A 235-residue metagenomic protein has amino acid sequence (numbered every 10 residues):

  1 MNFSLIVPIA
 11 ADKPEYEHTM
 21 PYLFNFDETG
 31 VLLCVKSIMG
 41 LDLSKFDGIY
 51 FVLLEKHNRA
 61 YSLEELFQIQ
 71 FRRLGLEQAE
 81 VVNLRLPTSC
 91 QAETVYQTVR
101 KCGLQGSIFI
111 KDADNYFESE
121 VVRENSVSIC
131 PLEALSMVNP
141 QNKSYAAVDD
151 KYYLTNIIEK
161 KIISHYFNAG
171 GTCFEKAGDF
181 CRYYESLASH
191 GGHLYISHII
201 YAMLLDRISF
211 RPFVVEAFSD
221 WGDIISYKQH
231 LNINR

Functional and structural regions predicted by a protein language model:
M1-E15, F26-G106: Conserved N-terminal catalytic core of the sugar/cofactor nucleotidyltransferase
T19-F26, A188: Short glycine-enriched, charge-decorated loop/helix-capping segments at active-site entrances that position
L23, V81, F210-P212: Conserved beta-strand scaffold positions in the cores of enzyme catalytic domains, especially in NTP/NDP-utilizing
Q70-L76, A146-D149, A202-L204: Short, conserved catalytic or adaptor-binding loops enriched in Gly and charged residues
E93-K101, S144-A147, I225-H230: Short, surface-exposed amphipathic charged segments that create phosphate/polyanion-binding patches used for binding
Q105-Y116: Short beta-strand-to-loop acidic/aromatic patch adjacent to the donor-nucleotide binding site
Y116-G191: Conserved core of the sugar-phosphate nucleotidyltransferase
Y166-R235: Conserved alpha/beta core of the MobA/IspD/sugar-nucleotide pyrophosphorylase nucleotidyltransferase superfamily
